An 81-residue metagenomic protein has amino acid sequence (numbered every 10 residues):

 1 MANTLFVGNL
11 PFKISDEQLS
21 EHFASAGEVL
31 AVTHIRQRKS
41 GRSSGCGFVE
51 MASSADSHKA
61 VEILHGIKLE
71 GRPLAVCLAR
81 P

Functional and structural regions predicted by a protein language model:
M1-L78: Canonical RRM/RBD RNA-binding surface and closely related RRM-like beta-sheet modules in eukaryotic RNA-binding proteins
